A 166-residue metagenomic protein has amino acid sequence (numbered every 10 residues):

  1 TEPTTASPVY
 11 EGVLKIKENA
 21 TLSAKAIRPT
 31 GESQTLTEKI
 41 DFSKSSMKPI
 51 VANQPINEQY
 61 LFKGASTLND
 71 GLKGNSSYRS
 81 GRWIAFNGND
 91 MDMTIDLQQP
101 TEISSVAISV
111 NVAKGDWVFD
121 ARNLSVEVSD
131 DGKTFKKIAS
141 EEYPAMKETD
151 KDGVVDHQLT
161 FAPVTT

Functional and structural regions predicted by a protein language model:
E2-E18: Short, solvent-exposed S/T- and G/P-enriched segments that are highly enriched in secreted/extracellular and lumenal
P29-T35: Short, exposed coil/turn segments at beta-strand boundaries within extracellular/luminal domains
L36-P100, N111-V118, S140-K151, F161: Disordered, acidic Ser/Thr/Pro-rich linker "stalks" and the adjacent N-terminal cap of the next globular domain
S125-E127: Beta-strand signatures of extracellular beta-sandwich domains
A162-T166: Noncatalytic modules at the cell exterior or secretory-pathway interfaces, chiefly beta-strand-rich lectin/adhesion
